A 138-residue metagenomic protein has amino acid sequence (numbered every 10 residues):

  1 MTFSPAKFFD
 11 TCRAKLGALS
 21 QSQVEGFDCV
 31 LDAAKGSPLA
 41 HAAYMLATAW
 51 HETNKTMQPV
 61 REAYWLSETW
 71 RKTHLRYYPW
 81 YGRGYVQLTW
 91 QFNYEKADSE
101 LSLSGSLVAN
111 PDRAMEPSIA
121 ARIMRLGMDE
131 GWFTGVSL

Functional and structural regions predicted by a protein language model:
T2-C29, G36, A40-F133: Peptidoglycan-targeting cell-wall enzymes and recognition modules
T134-L138: N-terminal targeting pre-sequences for secretion and organelle import
